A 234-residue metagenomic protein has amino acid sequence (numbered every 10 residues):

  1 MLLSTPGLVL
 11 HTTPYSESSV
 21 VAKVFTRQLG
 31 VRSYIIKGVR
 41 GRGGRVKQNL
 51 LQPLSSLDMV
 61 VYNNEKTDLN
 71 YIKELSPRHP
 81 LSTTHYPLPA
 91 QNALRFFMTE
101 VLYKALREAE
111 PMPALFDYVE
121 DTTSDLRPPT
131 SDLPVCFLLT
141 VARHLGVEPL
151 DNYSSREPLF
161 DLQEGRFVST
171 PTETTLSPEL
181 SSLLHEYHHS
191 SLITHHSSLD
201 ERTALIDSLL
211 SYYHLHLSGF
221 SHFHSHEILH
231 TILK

Functional and structural regions predicted by a protein language model:
M1-V20, F25-K234: Non-catalytic alpha-helical scaffolds and adjoining flexible linkers that form interface surfaces for assembly
